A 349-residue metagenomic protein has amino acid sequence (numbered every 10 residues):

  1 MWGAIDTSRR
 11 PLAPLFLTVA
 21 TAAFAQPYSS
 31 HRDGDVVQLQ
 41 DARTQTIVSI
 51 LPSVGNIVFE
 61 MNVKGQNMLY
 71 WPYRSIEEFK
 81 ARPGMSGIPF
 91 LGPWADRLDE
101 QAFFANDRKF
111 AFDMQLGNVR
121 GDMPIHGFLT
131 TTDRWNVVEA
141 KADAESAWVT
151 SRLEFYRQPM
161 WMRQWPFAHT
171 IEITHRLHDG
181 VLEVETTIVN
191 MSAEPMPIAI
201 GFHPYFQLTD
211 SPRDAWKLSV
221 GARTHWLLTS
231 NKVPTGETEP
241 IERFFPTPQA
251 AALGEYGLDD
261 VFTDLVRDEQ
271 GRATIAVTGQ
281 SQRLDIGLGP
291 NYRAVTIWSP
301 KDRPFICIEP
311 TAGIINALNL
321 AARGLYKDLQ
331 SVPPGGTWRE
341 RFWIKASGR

Functional and structural regions predicted by a protein language model:
M1-A13: Bacterial N-terminal signal peptides that target proteins for export
Q26-N118, E269-Y292, G336-S347: Beta-strand-rich N-terminal accessory domains
Q26-R32, N106-R108, D113-D179: Extended, loop-rich substrate-binding clefts of extracytoplasmic carbohydrate-active enzymes
Y28, L39-D41, L51-P52, M61 (+1 more regions): Acidic, contiguous internal or C-terminal segments within carbohydrate-active enzymes that form a structured patch used
R43, D122-A140, K217-L218, L253-K327: Acidic/His-leaning functional-site neighborhoods
G117, P195-M196, Y205-G289: Active-site/ligand-binding surface loops and adjacent short beta/alpha elements that line catalytic pockets across
K327-W338: Intrinsically disordered, low-complexity Pro/Gly/Ser/Thr-rich segments with frequent PxxP/GP/PP motifs and embedded
